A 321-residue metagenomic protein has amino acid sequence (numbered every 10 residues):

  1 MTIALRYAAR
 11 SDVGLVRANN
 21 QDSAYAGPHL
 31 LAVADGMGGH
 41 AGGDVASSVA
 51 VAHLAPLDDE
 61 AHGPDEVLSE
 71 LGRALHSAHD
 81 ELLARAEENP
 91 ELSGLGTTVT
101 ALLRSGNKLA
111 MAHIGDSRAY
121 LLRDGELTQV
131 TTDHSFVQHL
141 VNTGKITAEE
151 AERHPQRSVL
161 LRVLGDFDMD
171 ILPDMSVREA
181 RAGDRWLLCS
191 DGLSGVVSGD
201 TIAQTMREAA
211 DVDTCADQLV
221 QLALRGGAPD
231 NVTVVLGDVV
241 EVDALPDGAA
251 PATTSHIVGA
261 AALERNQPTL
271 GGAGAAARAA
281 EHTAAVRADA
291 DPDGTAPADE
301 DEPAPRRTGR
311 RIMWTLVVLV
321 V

Functional and structural regions predicted by a protein language model:
M1-V321: PP2C/PPM-type serine/threonine phosphatase catalytic domain
